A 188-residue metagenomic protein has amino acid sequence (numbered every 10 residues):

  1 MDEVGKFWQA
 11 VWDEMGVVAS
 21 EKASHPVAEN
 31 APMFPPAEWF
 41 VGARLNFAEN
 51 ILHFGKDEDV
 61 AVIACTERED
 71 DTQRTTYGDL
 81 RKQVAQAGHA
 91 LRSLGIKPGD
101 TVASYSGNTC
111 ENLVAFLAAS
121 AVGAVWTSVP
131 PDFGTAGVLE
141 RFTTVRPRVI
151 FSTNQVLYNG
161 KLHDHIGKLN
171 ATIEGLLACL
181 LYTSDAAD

Functional and structural regions predicted by a protein language model:
K6-K22, V41-I63: A short N-terminal helical cap/helix-turn-helix that marks the beginning of AMP-binding/adenylate-forming
S20-G42, N108: Active-site diphosphate/adenylate-binding microenvironment
V62-L117, G134-L139: Conserved AMP-binding/adenylate-forming core of the ANL superfamily
C65, T153, S184: Conserved residues at the C-terminal ends of beta-strands
S106, S128, V149: Phosphate-binding active sites in nucleotide-utilizing proteins
F116, F133-L176: Conserved ATP-dependent adenylate/AMP-binding module captured primarily in the ANL superfamily
G123: Structured binding elements
Y182-D188: Conserved small/polar residues in nucleotide/adenosyl-binding loops
